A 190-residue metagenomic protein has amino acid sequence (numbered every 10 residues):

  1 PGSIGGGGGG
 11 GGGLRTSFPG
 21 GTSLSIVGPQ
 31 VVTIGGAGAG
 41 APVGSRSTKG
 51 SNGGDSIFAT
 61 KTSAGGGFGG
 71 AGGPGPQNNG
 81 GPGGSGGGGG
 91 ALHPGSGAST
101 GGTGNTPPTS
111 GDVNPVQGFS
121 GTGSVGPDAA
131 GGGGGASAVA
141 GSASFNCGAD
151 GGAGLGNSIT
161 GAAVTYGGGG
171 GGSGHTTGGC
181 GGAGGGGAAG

Functional and structural regions predicted by a protein language model:
P1-G190: Low-complexity, glycine/proline-biased repetitive segments and flexible coils/loops
